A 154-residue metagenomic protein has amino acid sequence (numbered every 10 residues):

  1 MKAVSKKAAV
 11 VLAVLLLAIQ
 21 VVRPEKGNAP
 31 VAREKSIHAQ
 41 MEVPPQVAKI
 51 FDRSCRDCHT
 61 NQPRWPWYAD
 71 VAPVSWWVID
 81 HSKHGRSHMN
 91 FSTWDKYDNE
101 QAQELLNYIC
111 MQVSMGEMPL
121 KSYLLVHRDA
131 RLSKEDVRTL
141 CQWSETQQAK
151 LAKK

Functional and structural regions predicted by a protein language model:
M1-Q40, S144-K154: Post-cleavage N-terminal segment of exported redox proteins
V43-R56, V78: Sequence/structural segment immediately N-terminal to covalent heme-attachment motifs in c-type and related
F51-Q62, M118, L140: The canonical Cys-X-X-Cys-His
Q62-Y68, L151-K154: Surface-exposed patches in mature extracellular/periplasmic domains of secreted proteins
W65-I79: Acidic helix-start/capping segments at beta-turn-to-alpha-helix junctions
W76-V126: Extracytoplasmic electron-transfer domains, predominantly the class I c-type cytochrome c fold
M115-E117, L124-A152: C-terminal capping alpha-helices of c-type cytochrome domains
